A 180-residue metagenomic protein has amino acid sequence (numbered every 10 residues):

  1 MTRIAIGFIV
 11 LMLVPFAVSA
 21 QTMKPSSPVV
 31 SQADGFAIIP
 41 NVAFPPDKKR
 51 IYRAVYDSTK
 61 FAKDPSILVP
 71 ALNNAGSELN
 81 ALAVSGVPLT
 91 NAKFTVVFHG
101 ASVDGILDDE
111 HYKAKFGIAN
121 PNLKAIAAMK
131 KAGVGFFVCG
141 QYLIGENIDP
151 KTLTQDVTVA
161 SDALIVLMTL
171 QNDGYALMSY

Functional and structural regions predicted by a protein language model:
M1-A5: Positively charged n-region of N-terminal signal peptides that target proteins for export
I6-F16: Bacterial N-terminal signal peptides
Q21-G35, D109-K113, G117-Y180: A cross-taxonomic marker for long C-terminal extensions/tails that follow the last structured domain
D47-P65, I106-E110: Acidic/histidine-rich, surface-exposed loop or edge segments in extracytoplasmic proteins
R53-D57, F94-F98, G135-V138: Structural recognition of the beta-strand scaffold that forms the well-ordered cores of secreted hydrolase catalytic
F61-A71, L89, A119, A160: Solvent-exposed, acidic/flexible segments
L68-V87: Histidine-anchored nucleotide/phosphate-binding helix
P88-I106: Acidic helix-start/capping segments at beta-turn-to-alpha-helix junctions
